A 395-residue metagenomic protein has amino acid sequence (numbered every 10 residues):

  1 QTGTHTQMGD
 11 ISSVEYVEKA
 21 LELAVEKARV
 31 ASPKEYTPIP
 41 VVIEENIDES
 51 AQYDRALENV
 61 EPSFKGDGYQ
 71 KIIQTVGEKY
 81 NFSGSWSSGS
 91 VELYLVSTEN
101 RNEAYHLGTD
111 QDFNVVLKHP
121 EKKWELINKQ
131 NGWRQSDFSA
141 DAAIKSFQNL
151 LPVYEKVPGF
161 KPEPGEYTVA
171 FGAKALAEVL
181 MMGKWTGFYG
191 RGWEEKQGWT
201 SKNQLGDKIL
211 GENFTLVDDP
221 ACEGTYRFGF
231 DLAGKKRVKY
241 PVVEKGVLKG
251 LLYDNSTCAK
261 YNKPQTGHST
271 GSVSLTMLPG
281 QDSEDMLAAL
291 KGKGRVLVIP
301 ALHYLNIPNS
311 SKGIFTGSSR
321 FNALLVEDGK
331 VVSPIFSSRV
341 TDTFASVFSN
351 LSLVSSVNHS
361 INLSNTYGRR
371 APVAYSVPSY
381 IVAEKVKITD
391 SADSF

Functional and structural regions predicted by a protein language model:
Q1-T2, E103-G132, V242-E244, S319-D328: Short beta-strand elements
T2-T4, N114-A140, G206-K208, L248-V273: Short, acidic (Asp/Glu-rich) active-site segment that either coordinates a divalent metal cofactor
G3-V14: Second-shell loop/turn segments in exported
D10-S12, K129-D137, S337-T341: Short, solvent-exposed aromatic-acidic interface loops
E15-H106, F138-A177, A288, G294: Acidic low-complexity segments
V91-G108, W124-N131, V179-W185, R227-F230 (+4 more regions): Short acidic, glycine/serine/threonine-rich loops at helix termini
W185, Y189-L210: Amphipathic alpha-helical
N203-F395: Dual-mode signal for accessory low-complexity, basic/Gly-rich regions
